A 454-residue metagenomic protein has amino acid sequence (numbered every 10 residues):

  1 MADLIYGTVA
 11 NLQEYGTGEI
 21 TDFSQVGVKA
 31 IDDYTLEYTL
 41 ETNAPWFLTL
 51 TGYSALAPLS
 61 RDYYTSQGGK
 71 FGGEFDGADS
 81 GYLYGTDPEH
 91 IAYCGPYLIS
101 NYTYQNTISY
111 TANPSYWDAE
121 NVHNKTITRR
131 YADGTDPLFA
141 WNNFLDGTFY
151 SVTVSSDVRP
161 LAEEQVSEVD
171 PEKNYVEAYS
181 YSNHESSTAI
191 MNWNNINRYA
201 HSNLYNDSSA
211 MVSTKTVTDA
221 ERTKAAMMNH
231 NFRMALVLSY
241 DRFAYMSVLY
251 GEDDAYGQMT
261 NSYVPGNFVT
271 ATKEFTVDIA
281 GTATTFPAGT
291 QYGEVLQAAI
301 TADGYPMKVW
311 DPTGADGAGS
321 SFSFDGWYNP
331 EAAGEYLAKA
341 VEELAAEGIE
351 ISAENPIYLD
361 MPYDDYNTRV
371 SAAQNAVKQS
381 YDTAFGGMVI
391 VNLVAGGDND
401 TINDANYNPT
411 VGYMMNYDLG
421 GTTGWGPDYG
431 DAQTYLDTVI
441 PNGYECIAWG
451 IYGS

Functional and structural regions predicted by a protein language model:
M1-G18, A30-D33, L48-L50, L59 (+4 more regions): Low-complexity, repetitive regions of proteins mediating host interaction that are extracellular, surface-exposed
V9-G16, T21-Q25, D33, L40-W46 (+2 more regions): Gly/Pro-rich hinge or "lid" segments in bacterial periplasmic/extracellular proteins
V28, V264, L436: Short clusters of hydrophobic/aromatic residues that line enzyme substrate/ligand-binding pockets
S54, P160, G251-D253: Sparse recognition of residues in long alpha-helices and their boundaries
P58, R130, E164, Y256-T260 (+1 more regions): Solvent-exposed, non-transmembrane amphipathic alpha-helical segments
Q67-K70, V248-T276: Mature extracytoplasmic/periplasmic domains
P96-L249, F268-S454: Extracytoplasmic/periplasmic ligand-capture domains
